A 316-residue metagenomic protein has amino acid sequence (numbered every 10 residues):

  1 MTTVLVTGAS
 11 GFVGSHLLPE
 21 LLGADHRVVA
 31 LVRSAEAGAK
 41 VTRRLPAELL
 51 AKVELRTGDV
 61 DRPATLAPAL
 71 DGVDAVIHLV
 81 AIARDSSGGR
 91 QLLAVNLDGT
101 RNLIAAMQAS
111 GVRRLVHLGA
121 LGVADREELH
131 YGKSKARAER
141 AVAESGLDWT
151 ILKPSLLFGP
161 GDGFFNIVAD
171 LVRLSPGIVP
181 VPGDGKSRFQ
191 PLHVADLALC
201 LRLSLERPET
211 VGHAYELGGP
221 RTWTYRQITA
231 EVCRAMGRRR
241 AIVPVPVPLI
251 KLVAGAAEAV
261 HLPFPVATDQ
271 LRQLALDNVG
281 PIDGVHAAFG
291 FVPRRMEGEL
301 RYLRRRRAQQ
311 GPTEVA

Functional and structural regions predicted by a protein language model:
V4-H26: N-terminal Rossmann NAD(P)H-binding glycine-rich loop of SDR-like oxidoreductase domains
H16, E20, A106, A141 (+2 more regions): Rossmann-fold NAD(P)-dependent oxidoreductase module
L31-E36, D59-V60: N-terminal Rossmann-fold cofactor-binding loop
A47-N102, A106, L121-D125: NAD(P)H-binding glycine-rich loop region in Rossmannoid oxidoreductase-like domains and their noncatalytic homologs
I82, R90-S145, T150-L152: Conserved Rossmann-fold NAD(P)-dependent oxidoreductase catalytic core, especially the SDR/UDP-sugar
E127-L129, T150-A169, R188, W223: Flexible, glycine-rich beta-alpha linker
D170-L192, D196, C200-V211, E216: A conserved pocket-lining segment of Rossmann-fold NAD(P)-dependent short-chain dehydrogenase/reductase
L203-D269, G280-A316: Mid/C-terminal beta-alpha module of Rossmann-like enzyme folds, strongest in SDR-family dehydrogenases/epimerases
